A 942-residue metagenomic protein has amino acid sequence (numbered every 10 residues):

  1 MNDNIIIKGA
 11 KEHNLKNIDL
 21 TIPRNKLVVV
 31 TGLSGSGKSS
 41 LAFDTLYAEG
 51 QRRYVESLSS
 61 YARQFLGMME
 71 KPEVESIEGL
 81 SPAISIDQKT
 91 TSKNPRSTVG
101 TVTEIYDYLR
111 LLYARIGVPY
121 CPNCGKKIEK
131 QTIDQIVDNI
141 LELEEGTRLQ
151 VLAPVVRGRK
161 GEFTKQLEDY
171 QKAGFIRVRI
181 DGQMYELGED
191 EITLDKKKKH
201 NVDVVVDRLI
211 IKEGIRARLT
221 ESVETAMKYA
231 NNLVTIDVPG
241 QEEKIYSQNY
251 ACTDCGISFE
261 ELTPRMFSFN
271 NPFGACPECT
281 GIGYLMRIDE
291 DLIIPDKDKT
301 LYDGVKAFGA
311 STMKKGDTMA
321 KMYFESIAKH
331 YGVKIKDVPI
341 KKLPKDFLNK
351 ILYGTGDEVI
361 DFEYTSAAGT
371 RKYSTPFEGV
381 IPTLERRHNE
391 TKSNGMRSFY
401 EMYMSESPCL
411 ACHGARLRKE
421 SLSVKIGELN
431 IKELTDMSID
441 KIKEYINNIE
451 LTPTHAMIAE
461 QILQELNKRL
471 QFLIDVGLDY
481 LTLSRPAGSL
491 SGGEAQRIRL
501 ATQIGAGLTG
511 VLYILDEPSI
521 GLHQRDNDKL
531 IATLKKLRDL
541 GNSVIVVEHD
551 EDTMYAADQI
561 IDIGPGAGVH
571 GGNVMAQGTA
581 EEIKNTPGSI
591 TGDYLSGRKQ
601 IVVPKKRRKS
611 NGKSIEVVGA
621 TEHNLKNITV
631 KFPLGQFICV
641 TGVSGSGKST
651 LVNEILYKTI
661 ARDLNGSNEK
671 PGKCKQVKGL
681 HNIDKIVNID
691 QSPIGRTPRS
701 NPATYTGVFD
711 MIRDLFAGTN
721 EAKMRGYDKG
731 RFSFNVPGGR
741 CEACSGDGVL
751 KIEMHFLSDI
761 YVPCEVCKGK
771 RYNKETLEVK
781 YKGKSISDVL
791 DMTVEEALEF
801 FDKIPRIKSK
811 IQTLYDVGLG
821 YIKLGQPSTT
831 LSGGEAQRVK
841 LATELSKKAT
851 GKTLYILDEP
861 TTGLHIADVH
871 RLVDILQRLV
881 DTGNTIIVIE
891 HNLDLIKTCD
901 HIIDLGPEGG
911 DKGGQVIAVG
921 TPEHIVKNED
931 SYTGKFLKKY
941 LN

Functional and structural regions predicted by a protein language model:
M1-N942: Conserved phosphate-binding elements of NTP-dependent enzyme cores
